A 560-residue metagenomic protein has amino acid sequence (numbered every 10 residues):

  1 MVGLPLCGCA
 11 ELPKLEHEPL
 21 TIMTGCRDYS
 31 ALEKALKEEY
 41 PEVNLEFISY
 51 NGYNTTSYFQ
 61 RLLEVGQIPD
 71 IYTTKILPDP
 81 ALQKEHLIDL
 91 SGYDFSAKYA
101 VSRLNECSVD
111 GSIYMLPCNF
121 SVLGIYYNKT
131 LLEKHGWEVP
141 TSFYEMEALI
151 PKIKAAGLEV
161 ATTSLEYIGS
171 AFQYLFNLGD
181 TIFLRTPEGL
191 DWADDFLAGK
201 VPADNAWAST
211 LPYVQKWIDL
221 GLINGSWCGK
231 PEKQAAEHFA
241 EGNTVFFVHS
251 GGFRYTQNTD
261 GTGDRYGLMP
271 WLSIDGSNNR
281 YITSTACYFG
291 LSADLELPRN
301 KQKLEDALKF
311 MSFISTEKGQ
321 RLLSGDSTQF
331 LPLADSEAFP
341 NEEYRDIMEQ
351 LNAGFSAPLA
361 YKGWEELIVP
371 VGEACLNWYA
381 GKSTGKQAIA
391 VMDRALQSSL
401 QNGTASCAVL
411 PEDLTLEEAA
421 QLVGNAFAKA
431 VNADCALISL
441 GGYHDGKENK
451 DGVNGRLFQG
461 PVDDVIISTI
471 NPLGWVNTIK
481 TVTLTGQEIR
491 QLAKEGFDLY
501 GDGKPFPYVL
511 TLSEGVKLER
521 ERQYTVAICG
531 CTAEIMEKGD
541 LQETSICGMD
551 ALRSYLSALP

Functional and structural regions predicted by a protein language model:
V2-D79, H86, V139, S277 (+1 more regions): Conserved N-terminal structural module of periplasmic/extracytoplasmic solute-binding proteins
D28-Y29, G325-F330, R345-S398: C-terminal capping/gating helix-and-loop segments adjacent to ligand/active sites or protein-protein/ligand interfaces
E38, E46, H135, L220 (+1 more regions): Extracytoplasmic/periplasmic substrate-recognition and gating elements
K75-G124, E138, E147, Q173-Y174 (+1 more regions): Hinge/lid segment of periplasmic solute-binding proteins
S96-L131, V160-L165, S277-I282, G354-G363: A structural signal for short loop-to-beta-strand junctions that line the ligand-binding cleft of periplasmic/secreted
Y114, L123, E147-G199, T244: Extracytoplasmic/periplasmic solute-binding protein
D194-C228: Glycine-centered hinge/linker elements that transmit conformational signals in sensory and ligand-binding systems
Q401-P560: Catalytic centers of hydrolytic enzymes
